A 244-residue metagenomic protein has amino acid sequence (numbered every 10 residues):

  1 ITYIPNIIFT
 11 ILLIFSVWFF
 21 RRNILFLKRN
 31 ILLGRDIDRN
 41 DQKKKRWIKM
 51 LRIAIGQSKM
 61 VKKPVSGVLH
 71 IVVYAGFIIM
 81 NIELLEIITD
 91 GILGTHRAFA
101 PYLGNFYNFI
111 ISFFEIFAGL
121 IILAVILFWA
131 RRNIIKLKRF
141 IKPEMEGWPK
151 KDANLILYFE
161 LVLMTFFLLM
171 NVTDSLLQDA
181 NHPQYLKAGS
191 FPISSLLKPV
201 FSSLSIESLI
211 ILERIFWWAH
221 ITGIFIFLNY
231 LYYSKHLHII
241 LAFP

Functional and structural regions predicted by a protein language model:
I1-P244: Membrane-embedded alpha-helical bundles of multi-pass integral membrane proteins
